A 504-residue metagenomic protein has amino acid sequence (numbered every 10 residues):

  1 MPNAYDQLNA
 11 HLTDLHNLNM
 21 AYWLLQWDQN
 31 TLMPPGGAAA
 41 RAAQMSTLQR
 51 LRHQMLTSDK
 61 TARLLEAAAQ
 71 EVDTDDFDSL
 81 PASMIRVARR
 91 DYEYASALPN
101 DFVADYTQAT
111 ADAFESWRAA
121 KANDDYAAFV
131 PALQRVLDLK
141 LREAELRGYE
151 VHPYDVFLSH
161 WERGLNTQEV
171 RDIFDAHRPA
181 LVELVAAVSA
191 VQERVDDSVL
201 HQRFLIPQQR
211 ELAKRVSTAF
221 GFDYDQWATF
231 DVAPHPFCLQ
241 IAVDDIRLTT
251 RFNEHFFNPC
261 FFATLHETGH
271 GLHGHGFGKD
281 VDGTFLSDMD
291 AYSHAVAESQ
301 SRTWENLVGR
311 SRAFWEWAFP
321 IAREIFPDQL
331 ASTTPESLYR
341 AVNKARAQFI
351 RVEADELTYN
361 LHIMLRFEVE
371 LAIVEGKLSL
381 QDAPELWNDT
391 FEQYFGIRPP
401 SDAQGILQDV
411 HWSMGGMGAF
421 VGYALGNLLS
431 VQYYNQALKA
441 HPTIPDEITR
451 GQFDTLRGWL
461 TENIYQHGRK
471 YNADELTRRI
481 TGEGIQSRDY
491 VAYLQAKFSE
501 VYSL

Functional and structural regions predicted by a protein language model:
M1-R163, K470, Q495-L504: A well-structured
P2-A4, M20-W23, G36, A40 (+3 more regions): C-terminal, non-catalytic "cap/extension" segments appended to globular domains
L8, G148, H266, S301 (+3 more regions): Divalent metal-coordination and catalytic microenvironments
A40, F102-D105, A132-R135, L205 (+11 more regions): Secondary-structure capping and boundary motifs in well-ordered enzyme cores
Y106-P259: Contiguous, non-catalytic segments that form substrate-binding/exosite surfaces or channel walls
F174, R178, I206-R210, V216 (+4 more regions): All-alpha helical catalytic cores of prenyl diphosphate-utilizing isoprenoid enzymes
P259-K279, E298-R302: Active-site recognition of the HExxH zinc-binding catalytic motif
M289-A331: Post-HExxH zinc-binding segment in Zn-dependent metallohydrolases
